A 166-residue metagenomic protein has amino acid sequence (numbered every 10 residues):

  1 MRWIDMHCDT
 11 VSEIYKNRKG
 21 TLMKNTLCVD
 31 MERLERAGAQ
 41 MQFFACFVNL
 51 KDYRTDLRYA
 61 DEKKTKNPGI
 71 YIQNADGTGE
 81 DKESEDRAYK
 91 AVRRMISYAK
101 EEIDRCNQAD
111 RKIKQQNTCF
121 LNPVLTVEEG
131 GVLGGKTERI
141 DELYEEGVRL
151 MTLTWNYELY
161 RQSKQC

Functional and structural regions predicted by a protein language model:
M1-C166: N-terminal hydrophobic targeting/anchoring segments and the immediately downstream early-domain regions of hydrolases
